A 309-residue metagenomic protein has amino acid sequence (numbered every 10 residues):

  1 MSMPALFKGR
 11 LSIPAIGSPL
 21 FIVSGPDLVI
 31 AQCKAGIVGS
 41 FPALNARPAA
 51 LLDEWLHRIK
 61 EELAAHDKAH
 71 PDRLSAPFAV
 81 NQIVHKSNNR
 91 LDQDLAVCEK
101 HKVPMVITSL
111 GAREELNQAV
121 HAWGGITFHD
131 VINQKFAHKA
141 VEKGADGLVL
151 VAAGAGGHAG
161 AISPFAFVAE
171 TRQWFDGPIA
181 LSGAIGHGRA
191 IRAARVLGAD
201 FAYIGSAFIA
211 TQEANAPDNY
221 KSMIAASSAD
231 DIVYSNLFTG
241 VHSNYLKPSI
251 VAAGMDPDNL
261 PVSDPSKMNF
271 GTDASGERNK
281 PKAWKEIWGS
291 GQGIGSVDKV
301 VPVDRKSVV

Functional and structural regions predicted by a protein language model:
M1-P178: Active-site entrance/lid segments in N-terminal catalytic domains of soluble metabolic enzymes
V23, I185-G186: Residue-level detector of alpha-helix initiation sites
P164-A180, G186-V309: Conserved active-site-proximal phosphate/metal-binding subdomains
